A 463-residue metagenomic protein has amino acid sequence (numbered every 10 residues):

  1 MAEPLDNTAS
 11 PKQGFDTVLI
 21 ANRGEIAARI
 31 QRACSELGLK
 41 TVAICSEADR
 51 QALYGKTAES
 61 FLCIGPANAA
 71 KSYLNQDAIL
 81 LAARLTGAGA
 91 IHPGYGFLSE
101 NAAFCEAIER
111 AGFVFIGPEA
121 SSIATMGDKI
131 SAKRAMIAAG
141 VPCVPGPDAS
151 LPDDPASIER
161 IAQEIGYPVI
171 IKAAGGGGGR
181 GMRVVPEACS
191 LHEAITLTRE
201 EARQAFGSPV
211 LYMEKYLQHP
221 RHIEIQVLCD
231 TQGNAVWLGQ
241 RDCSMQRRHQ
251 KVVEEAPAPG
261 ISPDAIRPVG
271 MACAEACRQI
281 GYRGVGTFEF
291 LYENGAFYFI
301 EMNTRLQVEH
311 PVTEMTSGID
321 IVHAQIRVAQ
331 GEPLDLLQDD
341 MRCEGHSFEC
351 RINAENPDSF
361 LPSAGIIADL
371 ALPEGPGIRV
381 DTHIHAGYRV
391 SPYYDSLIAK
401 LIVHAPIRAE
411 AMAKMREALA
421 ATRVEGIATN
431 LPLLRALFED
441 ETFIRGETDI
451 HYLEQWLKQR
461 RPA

Functional and structural regions predicted by a protein language model:
M1-A139, D148-R160, I407-E410: ATP-binding N-terminal substructure of ATP-dependent carboxylate-amine bond-forming enzymes
A9, Q13-E47, F61, R84-T86 (+7 more regions): ATP-dependent carboxylate activation and anion-phosphoryl transfer catalytic cores that bind Mg-ATP to form
I161-I170: Acidic/histidine-enriched active-site and ligand-binding environments that engage anionic O-linkages
